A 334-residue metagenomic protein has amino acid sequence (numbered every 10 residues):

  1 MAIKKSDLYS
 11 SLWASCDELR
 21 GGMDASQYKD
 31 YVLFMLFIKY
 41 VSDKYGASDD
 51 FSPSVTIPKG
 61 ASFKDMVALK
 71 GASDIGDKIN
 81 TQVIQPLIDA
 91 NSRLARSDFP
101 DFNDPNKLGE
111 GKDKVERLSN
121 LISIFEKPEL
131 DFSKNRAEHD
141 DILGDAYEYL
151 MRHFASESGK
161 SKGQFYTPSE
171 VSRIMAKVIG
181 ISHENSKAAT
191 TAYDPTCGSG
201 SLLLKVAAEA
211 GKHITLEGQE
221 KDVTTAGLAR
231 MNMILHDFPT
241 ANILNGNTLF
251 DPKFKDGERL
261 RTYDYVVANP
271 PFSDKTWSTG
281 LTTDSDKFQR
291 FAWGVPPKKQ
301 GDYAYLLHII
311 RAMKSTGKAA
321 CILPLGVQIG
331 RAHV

Functional and structural regions predicted by a protein language model:
M1-H183, N245-K253: Non-catalytic, mostly N-terminal accessory regions of nucleic-acid modification and defense proteins
D7, S11-A14, V32, D141 (+9 more regions): Generic recognition of stable, solvent-exposed alpha-helical segments in well-folded globular domains
S11-A14, E18, Q27-F37, I243 (+1 more regions): Conserved Class I SAM-dependent methyltransferase catalytic core
G111, R136, G218-D222, Y265 (+2 more regions): Hydrophobic alpha-helical scaffolding
S161-A268, S273-D284, Q289, L323-G326 (+1 more regions): Conserved S-adenosyl-L-methionine
F291-W293: A short, charged helix-loop
